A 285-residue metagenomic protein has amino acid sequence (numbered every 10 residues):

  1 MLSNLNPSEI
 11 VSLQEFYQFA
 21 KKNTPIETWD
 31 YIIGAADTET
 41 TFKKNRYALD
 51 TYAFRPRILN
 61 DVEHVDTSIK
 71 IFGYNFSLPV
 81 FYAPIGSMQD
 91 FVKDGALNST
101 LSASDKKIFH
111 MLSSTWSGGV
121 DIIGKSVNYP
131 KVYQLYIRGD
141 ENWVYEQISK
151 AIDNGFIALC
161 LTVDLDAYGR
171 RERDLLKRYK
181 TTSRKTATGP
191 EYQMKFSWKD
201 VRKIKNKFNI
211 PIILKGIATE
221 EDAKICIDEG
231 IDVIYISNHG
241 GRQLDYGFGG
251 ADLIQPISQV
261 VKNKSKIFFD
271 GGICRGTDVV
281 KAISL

Functional and structural regions predicted by a protein language model:
L2-G73, R171, K180-E191, K195-F196: An N-cap/entry alpha-helix motif that binds or orients negatively charged groups
A53, S68-K70, P79-A83, F109-S113 (+1 more regions): Short, conserved beta-strand segments within well-ordered enzyme catalytic domains that often line or immediately flank
F72, F76-V80, Y129, I157: A generic secondary-structure signal marking the coil-to-beta-strand transition
F76-V120: Glycine-rich active-site/cofactor-binding loop and its immediate structural neighborhood
S87, T100-L101, K125-S126, G139-F269 (+1 more regions): Alpha/beta enzyme core
S104-W143: A gly/proline- and charged-residue-enriched helix-loop-helix capping module
I108-L112, S265-G271: A short, small-residue-rich loop immediately preceding and capping a beta-strand
